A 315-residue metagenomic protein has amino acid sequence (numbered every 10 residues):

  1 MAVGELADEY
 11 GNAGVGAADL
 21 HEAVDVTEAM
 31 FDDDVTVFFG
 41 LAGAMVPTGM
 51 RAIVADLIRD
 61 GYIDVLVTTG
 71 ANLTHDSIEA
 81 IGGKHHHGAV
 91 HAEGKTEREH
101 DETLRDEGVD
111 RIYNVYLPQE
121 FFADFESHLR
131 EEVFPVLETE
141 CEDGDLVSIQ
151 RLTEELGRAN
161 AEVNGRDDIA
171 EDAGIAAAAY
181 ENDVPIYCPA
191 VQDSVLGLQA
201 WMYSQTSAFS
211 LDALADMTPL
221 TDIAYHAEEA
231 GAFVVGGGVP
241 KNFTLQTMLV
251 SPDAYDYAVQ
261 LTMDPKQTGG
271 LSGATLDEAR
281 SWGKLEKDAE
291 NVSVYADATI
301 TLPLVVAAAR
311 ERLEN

Functional and structural regions predicted by a protein language model:
M1-F31: N-terminal glycine-rich anion-binding loop in soluble enzyme alpha/beta folds
D8, E229, V239-K241, L245-N315: C-terminal functional extensions of proteins
A23-V37, A178-Y180, D222-E229, E314: Glycine-rich phosphate/diphosphate-binding loops that line cofactor/substrate pockets in enzymes
T36-A42, L66-T68, A232-F233, Q260: Short glycine-rich or small-residue beta-strand-to-loop segments that form or flank ligand, phosphate, metal/Fe-S
I53-R59, G83, M202-Q205, T247-D253 (+1 more regions): Short, solvent-exposed amphipathic alpha-helical segments in soluble enzyme and RNA/protein-processing domains
I58-D124: A generic, well-ordered mixed alpha/beta core segment in the N-terminal half of proteins
H100-V195: Ligand-binding beta-strand-loop-alpha-helix segment within the catalytic cores of soluble metabolic enzymes
P189-G231: Active-site rim loops that border cofactor/substrate pockets in soluble metabolic enzymes
